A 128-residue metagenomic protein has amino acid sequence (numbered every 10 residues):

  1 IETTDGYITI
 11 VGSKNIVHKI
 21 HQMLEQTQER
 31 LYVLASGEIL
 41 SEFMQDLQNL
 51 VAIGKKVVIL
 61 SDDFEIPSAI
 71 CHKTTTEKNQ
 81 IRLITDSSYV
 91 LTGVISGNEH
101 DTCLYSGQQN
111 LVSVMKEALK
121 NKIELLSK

Functional and structural regions predicted by a protein language model:
I1-N49: PLD-like (HKD) phosphodiesterase/transphosphatidyltransferase domain
S36-K128: C-terminal regulatory/effector modules of DNA-binding transcriptional regulators
